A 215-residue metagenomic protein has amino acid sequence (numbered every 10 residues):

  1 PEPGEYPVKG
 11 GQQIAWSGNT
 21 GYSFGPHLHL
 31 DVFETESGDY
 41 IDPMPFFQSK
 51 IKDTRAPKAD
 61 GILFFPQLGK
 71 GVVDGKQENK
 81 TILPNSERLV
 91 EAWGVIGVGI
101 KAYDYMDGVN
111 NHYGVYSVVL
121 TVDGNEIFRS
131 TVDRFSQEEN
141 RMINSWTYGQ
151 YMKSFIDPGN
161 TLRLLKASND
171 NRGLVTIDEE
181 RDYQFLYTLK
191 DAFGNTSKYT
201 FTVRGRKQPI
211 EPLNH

Functional and structural regions predicted by a protein language model:
P1-G69: Conserved, short, structured surface segments that act as functional micro-motifs
K52, F65-P209: Long, low-complexity serine/threonine/glycine- and acidic-rich segments characteristic of extracellular
E211-N214: Short, intrinsically disordered, charge-balanced linker/junction segments flanking boundaries in proteins
